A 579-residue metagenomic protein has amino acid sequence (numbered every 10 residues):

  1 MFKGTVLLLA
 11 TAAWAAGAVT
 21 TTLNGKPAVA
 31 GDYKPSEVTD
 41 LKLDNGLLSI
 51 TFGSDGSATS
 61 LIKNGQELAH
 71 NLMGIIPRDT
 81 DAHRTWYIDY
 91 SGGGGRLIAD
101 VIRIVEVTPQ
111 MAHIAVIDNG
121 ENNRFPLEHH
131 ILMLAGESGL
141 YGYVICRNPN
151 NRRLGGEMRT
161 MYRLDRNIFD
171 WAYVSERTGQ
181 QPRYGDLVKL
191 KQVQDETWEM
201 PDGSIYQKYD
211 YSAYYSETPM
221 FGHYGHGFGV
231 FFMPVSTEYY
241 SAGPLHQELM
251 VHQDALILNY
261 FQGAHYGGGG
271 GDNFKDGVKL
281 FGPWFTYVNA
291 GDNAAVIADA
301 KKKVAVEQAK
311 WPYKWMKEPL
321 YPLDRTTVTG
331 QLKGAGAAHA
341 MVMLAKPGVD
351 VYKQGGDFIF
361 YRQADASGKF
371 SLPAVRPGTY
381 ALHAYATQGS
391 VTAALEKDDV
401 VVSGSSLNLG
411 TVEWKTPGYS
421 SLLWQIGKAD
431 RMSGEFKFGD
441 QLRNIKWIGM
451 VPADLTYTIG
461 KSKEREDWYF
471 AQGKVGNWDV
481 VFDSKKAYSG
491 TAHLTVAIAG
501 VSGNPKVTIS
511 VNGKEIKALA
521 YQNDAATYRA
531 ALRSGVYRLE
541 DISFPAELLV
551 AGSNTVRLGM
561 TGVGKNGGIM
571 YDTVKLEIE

Functional and structural regions predicted by a protein language model:
E37-V101: Acidic-aromatic substrate-binding/catalytic surfaces of carbohydrate-active enzymes
D81-R147: Extended, loop-rich substrate-binding clefts of extracytoplasmic carbohydrate-active enzymes
I131-L132, G136-R183: Acidic (Asp/Glu-rich), glycine- and aromatic
T326-G334, G368-F370, V412: A short, amphipathic beta-strand motif
D350-K369: Short, acidic Ser/Thr/Gly-rich low-complexity loop/linker segments typical of extracellular and cell-surface proteins
G368, G378-G389: A short, solvent-exposed beta-strand micro-motif common in secreted/extracellular proteins
T387-T411, K415: Structured interaction patches on ligand/partner-binding surfaces of diverse proteins
V475, V481-S489, A497-E579: Beta-strand-rich ligand-recognition modules
